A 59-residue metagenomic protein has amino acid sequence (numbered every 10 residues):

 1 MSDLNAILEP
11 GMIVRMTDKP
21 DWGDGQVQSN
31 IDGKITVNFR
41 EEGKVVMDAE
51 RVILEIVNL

Functional and structural regions predicted by a protein language model:
D3-L59: Basic/aromatic-rich interaction segments and small domains that mediate binding to polyanionic partners
